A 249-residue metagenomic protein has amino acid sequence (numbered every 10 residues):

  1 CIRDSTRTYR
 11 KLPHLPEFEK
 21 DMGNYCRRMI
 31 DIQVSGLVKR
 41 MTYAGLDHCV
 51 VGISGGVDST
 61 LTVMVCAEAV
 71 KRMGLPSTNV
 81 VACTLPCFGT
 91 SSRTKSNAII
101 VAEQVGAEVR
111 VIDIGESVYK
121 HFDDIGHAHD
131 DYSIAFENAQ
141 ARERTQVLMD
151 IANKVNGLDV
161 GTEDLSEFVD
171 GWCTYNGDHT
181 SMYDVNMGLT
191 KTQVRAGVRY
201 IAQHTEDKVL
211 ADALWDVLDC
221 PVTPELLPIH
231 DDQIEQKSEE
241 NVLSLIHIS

Functional and structural regions predicted by a protein language model:
R3-G55, S59-S249: ATP/NTP-dependent adenylation/nucleotidyl-transfer catalytic domains that generate, transfer, or process NMP-activated
